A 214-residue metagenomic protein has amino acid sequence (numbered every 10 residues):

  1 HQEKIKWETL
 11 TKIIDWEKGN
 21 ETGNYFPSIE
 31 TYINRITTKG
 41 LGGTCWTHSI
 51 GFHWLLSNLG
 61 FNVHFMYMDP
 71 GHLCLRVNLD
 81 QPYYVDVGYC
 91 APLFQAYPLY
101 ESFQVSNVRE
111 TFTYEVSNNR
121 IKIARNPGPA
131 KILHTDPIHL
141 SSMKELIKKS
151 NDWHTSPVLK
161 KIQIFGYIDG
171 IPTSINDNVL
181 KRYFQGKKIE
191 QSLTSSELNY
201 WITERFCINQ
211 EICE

Functional and structural regions predicted by a protein language model:
H1-G40: Secondary-structure boundary elements
Q2, L55-N62, N119-E214: N-terminal accessory/pre-domain segments preceding catalytic cores
I14, G71-H72, E214: Short linear loop/turn motifs
S49-T113, K122: Hydrophobic/aromatic-rich core segments of domains that either
F112-E115, T173: Short, exposed beta-strand/loop patches in secreted or surface proteins that constitute
